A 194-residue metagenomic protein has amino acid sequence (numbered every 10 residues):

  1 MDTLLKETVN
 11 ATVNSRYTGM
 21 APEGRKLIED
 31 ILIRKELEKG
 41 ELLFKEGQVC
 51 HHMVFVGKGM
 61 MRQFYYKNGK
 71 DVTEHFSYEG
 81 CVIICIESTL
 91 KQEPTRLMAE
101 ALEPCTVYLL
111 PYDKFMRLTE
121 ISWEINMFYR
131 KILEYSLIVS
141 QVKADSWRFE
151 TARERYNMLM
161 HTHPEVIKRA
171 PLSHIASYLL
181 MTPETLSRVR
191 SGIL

Functional and structural regions predicted by a protein language model:
M1-I33: Cyclic nucleotide-binding regulatory module and flanking cytosolic helices
V9-N10, S136-D145: Short, Lys/Arg-enriched N-terminal segment that forms or immediately precedes the first helix of a structured domain
G40, H51-R62, E79-G80: Glycine- and acidic-residue-biased ligand/ion/polar-headgroup-sensing regions
L43-Q48: Short phosphate-coordinating micro-motif centered on Lys-Gly-acidic
F64, C85-I86, R117-L118, L159 (+1 more regions): Residues that scaffold the ATP/ADP-binding catalytic core of kinase and kinase-like folds
Y65-K70: Cytochrome P450 core scaffold surrounding the K-helix E-X-X-R motif and the conserved "meander" helix-loop region
V72-R130, E134: Cyclic-nucleotide recognition modules
E150-L194: Phosphate-/nucleic-acid-contacting segments
